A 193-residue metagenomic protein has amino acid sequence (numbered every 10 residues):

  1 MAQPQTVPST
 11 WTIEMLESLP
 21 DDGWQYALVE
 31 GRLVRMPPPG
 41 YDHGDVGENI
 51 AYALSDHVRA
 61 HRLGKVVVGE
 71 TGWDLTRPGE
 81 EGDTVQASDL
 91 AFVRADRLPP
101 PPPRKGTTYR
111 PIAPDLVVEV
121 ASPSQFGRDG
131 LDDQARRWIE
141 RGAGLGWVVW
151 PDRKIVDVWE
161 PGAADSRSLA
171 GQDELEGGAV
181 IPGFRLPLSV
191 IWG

Functional and structural regions predicted by a protein language model:
M1-G193: Gly/Pro/Ser/Thr-rich low-complexity, intrinsically disordered segments predominantly at protein N-termini
